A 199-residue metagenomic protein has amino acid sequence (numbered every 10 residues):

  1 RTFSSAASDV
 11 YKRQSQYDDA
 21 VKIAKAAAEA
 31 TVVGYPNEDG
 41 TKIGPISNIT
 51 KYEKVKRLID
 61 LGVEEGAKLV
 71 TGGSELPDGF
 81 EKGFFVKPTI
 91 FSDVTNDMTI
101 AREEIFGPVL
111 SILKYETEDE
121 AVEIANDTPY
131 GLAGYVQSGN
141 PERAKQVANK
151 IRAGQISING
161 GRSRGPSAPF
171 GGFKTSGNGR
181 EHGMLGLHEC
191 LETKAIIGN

Functional and structural regions predicted by a protein language model:
R1, P45-I49, E181: Charge-dense, low-complexity intrinsically disordered segments
R1-A7, Y11: Single conserved hydrophobic/aromatic residue that forms the stacking wall/gate of nucleotide- or nucleobase-binding
A6-A7, A67, A125, A144: Small-residue (primarily alanine) positions within well-ordered alpha-helices, especially packing/interaction faces
D9, P45, G134-V136: Short cationic amphipathic helices and targeting signals
Q14-P129: NAD(P)-dependent aldehyde/semialdehyde dehydrogenase
D78, K82-N199: Conserved C-terminal structural/oligomerization subdomain of aldehyde/semialdehyde dehydrogenase
